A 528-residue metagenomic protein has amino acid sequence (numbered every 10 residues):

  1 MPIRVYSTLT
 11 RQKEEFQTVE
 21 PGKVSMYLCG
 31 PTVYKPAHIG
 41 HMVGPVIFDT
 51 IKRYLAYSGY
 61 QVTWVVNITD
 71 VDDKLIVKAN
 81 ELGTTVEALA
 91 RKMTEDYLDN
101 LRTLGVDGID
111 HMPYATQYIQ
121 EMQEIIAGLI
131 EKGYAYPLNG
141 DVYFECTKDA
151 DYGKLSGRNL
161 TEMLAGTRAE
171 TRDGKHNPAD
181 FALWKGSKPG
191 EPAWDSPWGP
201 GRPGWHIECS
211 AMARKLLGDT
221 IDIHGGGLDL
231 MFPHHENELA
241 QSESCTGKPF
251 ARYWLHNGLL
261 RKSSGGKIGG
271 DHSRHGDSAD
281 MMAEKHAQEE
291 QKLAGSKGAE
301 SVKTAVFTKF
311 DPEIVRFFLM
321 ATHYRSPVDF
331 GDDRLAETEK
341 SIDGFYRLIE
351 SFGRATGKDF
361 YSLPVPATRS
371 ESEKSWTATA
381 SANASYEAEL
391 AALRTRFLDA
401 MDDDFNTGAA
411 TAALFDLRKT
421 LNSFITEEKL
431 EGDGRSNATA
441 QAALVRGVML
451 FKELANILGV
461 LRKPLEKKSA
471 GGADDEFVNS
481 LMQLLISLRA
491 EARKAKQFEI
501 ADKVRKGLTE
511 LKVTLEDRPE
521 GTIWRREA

Functional and structural regions predicted by a protein language model:
M1-Y34, D49, T63, D99 (+1 more regions): Alpha-helical recognition segments enriched in aromatics with Gly/Pro capping that present substrate-recognition
T10-E15, V19-D107, D517, G521-W524: N-terminal, positively charged nucleic-acid-binding surface of large information/translation enzymes
I68-D72, M93-Y97, D107-M122, G140-D149: Short, glycine/charge-rich beta-strand/loop segments that flank catalytic centers and engage negatively charged groups
A79-V86, D110-T116, G199, G227-L228: The substrate-binding groove and active-site-proximal loops of carbohydrate-active enzymes, especially glycoside
G266-I268, H275-K285, E289-A528: Structural preference for alpha-helix termini/caps and helix-kink/transition segments
